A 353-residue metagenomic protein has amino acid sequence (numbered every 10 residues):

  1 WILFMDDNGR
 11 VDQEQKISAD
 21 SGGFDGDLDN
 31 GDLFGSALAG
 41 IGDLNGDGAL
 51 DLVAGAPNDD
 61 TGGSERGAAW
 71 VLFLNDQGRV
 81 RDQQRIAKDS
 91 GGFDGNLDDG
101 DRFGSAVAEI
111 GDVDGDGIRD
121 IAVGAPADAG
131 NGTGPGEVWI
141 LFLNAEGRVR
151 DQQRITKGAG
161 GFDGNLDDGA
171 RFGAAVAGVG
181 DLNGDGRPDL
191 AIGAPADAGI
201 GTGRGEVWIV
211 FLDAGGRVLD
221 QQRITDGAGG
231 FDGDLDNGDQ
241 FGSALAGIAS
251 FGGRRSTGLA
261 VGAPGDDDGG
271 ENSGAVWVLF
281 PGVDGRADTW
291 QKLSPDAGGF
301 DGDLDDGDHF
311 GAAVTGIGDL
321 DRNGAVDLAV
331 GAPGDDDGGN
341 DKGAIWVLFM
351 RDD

Functional and structural regions predicted by a protein language model:
W1-D353: Conserved beta-strand/short-helix segments that make up beta-rich extracellular adhesion/recognition modules
